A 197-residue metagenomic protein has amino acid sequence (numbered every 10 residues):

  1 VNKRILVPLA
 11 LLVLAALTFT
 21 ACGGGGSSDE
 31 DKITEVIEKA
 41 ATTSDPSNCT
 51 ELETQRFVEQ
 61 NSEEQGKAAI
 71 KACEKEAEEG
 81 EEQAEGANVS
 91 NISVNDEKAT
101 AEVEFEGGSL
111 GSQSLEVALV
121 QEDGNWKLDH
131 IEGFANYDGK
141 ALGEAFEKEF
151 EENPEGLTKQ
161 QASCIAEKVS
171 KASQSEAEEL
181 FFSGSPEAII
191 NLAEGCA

Functional and structural regions predicted by a protein language model:
V1-L9: Bacterial N-terminal signal peptides that target proteins for export
T18-A21: C-terminal motif of bacterial Sec signal peptides marking the signal peptidase cleavage site
G23-G26: Bacterial signal peptide processing site
S28-S47, L142-N153: Short, aromatic-enriched amphipathic alpha-helices that serve as compact interaction elements
P46-V94, V169, S173, F181: Short solvent-exposed beta->alpha transition segments
T100-G108: Short beta-strand segments that buttress and anchor functional surface loops
S112-G139: Short beta-strand edge/turn micro-motifs at domain boundaries
E132, E147, K171, S175-A197: General marker for long, soluble alpha-helical cores
